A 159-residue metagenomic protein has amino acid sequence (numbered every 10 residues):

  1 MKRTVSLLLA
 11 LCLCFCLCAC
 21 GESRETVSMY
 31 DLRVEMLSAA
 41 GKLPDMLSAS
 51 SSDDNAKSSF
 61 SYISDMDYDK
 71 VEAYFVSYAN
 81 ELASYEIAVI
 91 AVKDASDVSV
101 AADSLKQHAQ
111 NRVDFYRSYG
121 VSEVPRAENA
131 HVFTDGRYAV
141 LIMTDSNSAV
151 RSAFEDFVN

Functional and structural regions predicted by a protein language model:
M1-L9: Positively charged n-region of N-terminal signal peptides that target proteins for export
A10-C14: Hydrophobic alpha-helical membrane-embedded or membrane-associated segments
F15-A19: C-terminal motif of bacterial Sec signal peptides marking the signal peptidase cleavage site
C20-N159: Soluble, non-membrane globular domain cores that form compact, hydrophobic packing and curved binding surfaces
